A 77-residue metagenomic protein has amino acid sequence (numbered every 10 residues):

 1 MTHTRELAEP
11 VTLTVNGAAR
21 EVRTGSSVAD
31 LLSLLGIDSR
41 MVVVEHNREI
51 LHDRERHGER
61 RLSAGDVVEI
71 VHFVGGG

Functional and structural regions predicted by a protein language model:
M1-G76: Ubiquitin-like/PB1-type beta-grasp interaction modules and other compact soluble beta-rich domains
